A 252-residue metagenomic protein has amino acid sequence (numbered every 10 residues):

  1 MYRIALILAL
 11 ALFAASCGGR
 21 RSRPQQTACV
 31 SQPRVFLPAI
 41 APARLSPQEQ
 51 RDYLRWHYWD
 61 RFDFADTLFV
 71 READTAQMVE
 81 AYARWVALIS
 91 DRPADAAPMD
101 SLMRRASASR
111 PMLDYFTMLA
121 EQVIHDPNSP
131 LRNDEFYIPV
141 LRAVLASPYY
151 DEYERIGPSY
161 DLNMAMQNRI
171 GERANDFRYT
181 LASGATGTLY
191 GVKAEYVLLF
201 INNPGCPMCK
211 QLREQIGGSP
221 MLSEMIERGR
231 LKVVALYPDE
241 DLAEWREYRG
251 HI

Functional and structural regions predicted by a protein language model:
M1-I4: Positively charged n-region of N-terminal signal peptides that target proteins for export
F13-S16: C-terminal motif of bacterial Sec signal peptides marking the signal peptidase cleavage site
G18-L181, A185: Oxidative protein folding and maturation machinery
D74-T75, N203-P204, D239: Solvent-exposed coil/turn segments that connect beta secondary-structure elements in extracytoplasmic/periplasmic
G187-G218, K232-V234: Short active-site neighborhood of thiol/selenol oxidoreductases, capturing the structured segment around
E227-E244: Thiol-based oxidoreductase modules, predominantly thioredoxin-like and allied folds used for disulfide exchange
R246-I252: Short, internal strand/loop/helix patches that form the active-site neighborhood or redox-interaction surface
